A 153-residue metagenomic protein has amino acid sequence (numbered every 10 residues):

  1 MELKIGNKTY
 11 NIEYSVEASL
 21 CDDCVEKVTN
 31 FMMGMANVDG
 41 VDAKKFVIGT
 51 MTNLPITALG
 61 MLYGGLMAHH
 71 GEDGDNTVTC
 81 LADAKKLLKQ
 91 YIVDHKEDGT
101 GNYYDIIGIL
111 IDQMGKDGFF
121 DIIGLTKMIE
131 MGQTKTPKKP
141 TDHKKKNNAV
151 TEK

Functional and structural regions predicted by a protein language model:
M1-T9, K27, G34, V38-I48 (+1 more regions): Charged interaction scaffolds used for protein-protein
I5, Y10, S19, L62-L66: Generic low-polarity alpha-helical segments
E13-S15: Short linear motifs in exposed loops
S19-T57, M61-Y63: A contiguous binding-surface segment within folded domains or other stable secondary-structure elements
I56-A68, D105-Q113: Short, hydrophobic/amphipathic alpha-helical patches that form generic packing surfaces within helical domains
